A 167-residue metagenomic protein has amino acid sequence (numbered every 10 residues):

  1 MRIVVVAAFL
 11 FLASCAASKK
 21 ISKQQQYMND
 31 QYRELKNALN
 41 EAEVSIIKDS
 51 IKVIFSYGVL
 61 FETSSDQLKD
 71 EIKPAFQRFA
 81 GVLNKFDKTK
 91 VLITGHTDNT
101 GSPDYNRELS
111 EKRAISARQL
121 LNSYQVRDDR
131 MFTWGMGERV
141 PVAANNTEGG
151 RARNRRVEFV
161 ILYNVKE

Functional and structural regions predicted by a protein language model:
M1-A7: Sec-dependent signal peptide recognition, specifically the positively charged N-region followed immediately by
F11-S14: C-terminal motif of bacterial Sec signal peptides marking the signal peptidase cleavage site
A16-K20: Bacterial signal peptide processing site
Q24-N29: Pro/Ala/Gly-rich low-complexity, hydrophilic intrinsically disordered segments
Q31-S45, F61-T94, N122, F159-L162 (+1 more regions): Periplasmic peptidoglycan-binding/anchoring modules of Gram-negative envelope and division proteins
L39, K48-S50, S56, R78 (+3 more regions): Extracytoplasmic
I54-S56, V91-H96: Glycine- and acidic-rich phosphate- and metal-coordinating loops
D66, H96-E167: Periplasmic OmpA-like peptidoglycan-binding domain that tethers envelope proteins to the cell wall
